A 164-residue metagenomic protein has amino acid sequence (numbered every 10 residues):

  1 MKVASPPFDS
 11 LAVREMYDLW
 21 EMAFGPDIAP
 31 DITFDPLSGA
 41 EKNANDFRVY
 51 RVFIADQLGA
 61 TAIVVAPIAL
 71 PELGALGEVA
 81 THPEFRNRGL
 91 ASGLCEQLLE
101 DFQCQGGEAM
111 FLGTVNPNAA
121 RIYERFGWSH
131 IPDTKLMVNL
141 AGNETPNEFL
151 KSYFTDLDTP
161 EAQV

Functional and structural regions predicted by a protein language model:
M1-G39, A44-I54, L58, A75 (+1 more regions): Short amphipathic alpha-helix that is part of the acyltransferase structural core
E72-P83: Conserved acetyl-CoA binding element of GNAT-fold acetyltransferases
T81, N87-E100, R125: Conserved acetyl-CoA-binding loop-helix of GNAT-fold acetyltransferases
A91, C95, P117-A119, L136-G142: Short glycine/proline-centered loop/turn elements that form peptide/ligand docking sites
F102-V115: Conserved GNAT acetyl-CoA-binding A-motif
F111-G113, S129-F149: Conserved catalytic-core motifs of GNAT/GCN5-like acyltransferases
